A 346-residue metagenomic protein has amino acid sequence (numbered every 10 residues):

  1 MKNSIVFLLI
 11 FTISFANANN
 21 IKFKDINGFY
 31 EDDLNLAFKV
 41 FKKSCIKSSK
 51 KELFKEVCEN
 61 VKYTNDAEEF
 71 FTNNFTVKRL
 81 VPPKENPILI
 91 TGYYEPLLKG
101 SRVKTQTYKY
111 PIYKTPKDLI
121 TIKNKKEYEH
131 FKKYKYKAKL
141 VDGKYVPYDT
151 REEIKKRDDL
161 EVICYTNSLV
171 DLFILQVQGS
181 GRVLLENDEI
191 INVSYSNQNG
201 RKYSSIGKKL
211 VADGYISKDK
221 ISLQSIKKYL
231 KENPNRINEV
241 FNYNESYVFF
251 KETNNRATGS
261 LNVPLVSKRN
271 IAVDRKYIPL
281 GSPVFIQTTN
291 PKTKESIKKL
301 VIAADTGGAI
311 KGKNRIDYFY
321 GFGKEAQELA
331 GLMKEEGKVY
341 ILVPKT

Functional and structural regions predicted by a protein language model:
S4-S14: Sec-dependent N-terminal signal peptides
A18-T346: Solvent-exposed, well-ordered loop and adjacent helix/strand elements within mature globular domains that form
